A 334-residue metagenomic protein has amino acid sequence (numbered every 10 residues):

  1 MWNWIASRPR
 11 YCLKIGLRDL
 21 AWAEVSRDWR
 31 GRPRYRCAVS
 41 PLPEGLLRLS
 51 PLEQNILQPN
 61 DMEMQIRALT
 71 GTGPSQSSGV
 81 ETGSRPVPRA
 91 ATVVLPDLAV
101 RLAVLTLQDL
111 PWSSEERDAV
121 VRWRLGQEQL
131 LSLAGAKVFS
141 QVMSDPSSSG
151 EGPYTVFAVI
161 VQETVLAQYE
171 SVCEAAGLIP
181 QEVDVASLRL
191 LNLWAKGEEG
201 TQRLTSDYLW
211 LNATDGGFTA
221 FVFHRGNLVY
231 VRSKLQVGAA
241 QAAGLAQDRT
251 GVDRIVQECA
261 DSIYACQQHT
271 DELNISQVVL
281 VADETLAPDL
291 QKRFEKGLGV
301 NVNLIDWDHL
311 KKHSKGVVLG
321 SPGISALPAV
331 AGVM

Functional and structural regions predicted by a protein language model:
M1-R124, E128, A167, G177 (+1 more regions): Non-catalytic, solvent-exposed interaction/assembly segments
R8-S40, R85-V87, S148-Y264: Small-residue (GG/TT-enriched) beta-loop-alpha framework at ligand/catalytic clefts
I15-L17, V94-L98, N212-D215, L280-T285: Structural motif
L49, N192-W194, A242-G244, K311-V318: Short, charged, surface-exposed secondary-structure boundary motifs
A90-G197, V302-H313: Active-site neighborhood for divalent-cation/phosphate handling
I255-E272, T285-D289: A short, acidic, amphipathic alpha-helical segment used as a generic capping/interface helix at domain edges
I275-V300: Glycine-rich phosphate-binding loops at beta-strand->alpha-helix junctions
K292-P328: Conserved phosphate-binding/catalytic loops in two-lobed NTP-binding clefts
